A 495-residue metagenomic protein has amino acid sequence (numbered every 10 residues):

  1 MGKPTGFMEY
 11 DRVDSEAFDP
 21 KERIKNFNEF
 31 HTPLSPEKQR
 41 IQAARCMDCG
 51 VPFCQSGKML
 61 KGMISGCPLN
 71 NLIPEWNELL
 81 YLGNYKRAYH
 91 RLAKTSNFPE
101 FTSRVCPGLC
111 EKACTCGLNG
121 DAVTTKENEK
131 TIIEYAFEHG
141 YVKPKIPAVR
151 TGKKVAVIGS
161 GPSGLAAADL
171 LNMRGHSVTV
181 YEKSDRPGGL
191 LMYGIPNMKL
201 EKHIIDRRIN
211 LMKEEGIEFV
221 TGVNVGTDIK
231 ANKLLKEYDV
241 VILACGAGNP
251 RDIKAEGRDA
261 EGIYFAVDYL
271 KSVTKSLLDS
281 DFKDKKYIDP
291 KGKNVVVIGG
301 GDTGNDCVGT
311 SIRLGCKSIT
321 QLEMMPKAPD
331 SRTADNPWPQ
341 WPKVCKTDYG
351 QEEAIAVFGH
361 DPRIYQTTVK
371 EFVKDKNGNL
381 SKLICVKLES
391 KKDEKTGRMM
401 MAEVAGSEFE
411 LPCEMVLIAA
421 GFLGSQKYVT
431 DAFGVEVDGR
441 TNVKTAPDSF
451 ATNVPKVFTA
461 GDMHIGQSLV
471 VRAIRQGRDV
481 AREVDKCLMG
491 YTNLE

Functional and structural regions predicted by a protein language model:
M8-T32, I41-A44, G57, P68-L82 (+10 more regions): Beta1-alpha1 glycine-rich phosphate/pyrophosphate-binding loop at the start of Rossmann-like nucleotide-binding domains
R12-L34, Q42-R45, Y365, V373 (+3 more regions): C-terminal catalytic lobe of FAD-dependent flavoproteins
K25-K38, I64-S65, L69-R104, N119-P147 (+1 more regions): Ferredoxin-type iron-sulfur electron-transfer modules in oxidoreductases and energy-metabolism complexes
R87, V149, K154-I158, D206-A255 (+4 more regions): Feature captures the FAD/FMN-dependent oxidoreductase FAD-binding
T131-V149, R207-T227, P250-L314, V437-N453: Glycine-rich dinucleotide-binding loop and its adjacent helix/turn
G159-P162, G299-G301, D462: Glycine-rich Rossmann-fold phosphate-binding loop(s) that bind the pyrophosphate of adenine dinucleotide cofactors
E261-G292, K392-Q467: FAD-site-proximal beta/loop scaffold in flavoenzymes
G304-C307, L314, M463-L494: A conserved FAD-binding loop/helix module that cradles the flavin
